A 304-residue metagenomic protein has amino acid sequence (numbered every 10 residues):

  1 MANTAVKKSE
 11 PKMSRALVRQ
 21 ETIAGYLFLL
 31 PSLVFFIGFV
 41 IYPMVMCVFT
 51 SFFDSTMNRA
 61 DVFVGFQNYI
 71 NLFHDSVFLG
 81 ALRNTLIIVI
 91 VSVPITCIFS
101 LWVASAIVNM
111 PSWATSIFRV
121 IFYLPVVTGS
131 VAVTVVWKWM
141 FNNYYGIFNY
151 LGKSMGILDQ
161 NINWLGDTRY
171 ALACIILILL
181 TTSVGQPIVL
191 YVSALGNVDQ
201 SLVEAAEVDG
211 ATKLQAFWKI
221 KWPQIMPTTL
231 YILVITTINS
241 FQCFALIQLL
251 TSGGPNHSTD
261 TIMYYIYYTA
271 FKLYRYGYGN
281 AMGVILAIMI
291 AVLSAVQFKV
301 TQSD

Functional and structural regions predicted by a protein language model:
M1-R19: Short, Lys/Arg-rich, polar N-terminal cytosolic tail immediately upstream of the first transmembrane signal-anchor
Q20-D304: A structural signal for multi-pass alpha-helical bundles of membrane permease subunits that mediate small-molecule
